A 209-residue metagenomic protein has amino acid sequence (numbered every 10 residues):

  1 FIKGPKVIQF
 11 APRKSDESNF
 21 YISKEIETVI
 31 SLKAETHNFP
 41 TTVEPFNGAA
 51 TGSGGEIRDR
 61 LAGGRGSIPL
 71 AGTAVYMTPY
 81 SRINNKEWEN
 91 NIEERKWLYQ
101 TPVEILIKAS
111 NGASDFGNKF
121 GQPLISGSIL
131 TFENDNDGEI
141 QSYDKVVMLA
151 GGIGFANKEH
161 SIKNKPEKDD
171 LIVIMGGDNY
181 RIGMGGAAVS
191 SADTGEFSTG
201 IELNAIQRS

Functional and structural regions predicted by a protein language model:
F1-S209: Glycine/proline-enriched, intrinsically flexible loops and inter-domain linkers
